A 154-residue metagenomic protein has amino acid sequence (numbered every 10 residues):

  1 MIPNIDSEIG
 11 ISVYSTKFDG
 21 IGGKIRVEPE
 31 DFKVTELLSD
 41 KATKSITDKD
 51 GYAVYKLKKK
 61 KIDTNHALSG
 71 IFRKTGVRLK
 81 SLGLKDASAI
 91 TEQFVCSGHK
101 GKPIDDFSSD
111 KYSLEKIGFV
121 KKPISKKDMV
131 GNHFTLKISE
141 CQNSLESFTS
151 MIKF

Functional and structural regions predicted by a protein language model:
M1-S45, Y52, K58-I62, G70 (+1 more regions): Extended, charged/glycine-rich binding lobes that contact polyanionic ligands
